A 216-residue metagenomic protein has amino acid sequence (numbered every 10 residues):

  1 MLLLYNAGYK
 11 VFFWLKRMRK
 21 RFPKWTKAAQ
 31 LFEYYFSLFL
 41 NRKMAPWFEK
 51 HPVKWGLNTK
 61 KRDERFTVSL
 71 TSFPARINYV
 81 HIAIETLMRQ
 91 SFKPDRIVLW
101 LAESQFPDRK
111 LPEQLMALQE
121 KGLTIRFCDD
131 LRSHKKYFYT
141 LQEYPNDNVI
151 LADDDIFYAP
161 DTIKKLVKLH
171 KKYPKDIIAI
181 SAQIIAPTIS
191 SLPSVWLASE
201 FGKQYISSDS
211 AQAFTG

Functional and structural regions predicted by a protein language model:
L2-R89: N-proximal low-complexity "stem/linker" segments adjacent to membrane-targeting elements
N78, C128-K136: A short, glycine-/small-residue-rich helix N-cap motif at loop->alpha-helix starts within glycosyltransferase
E85-D95, A117: Short, acidic, metal-binding catalytic loop of nucleotide-sugar glycosyltransferases
D95-F106, R126: Short beta-strand/loop segment that forms part of the nucleotide-sugar
R109-K121: Short, aromatic/basic amphipathic alpha-helical patches
Y137-N148: Active-site nucleotide-sugar/metal-binding loop of Leloir-type enzymes
D147-F157: Short beta-strand-to-loop acidic/aromatic patch adjacent to the donor-nucleotide binding site
A159-G216: Conserved catalytic core of nucleotide-sugar-dependent glycosyltransferases
